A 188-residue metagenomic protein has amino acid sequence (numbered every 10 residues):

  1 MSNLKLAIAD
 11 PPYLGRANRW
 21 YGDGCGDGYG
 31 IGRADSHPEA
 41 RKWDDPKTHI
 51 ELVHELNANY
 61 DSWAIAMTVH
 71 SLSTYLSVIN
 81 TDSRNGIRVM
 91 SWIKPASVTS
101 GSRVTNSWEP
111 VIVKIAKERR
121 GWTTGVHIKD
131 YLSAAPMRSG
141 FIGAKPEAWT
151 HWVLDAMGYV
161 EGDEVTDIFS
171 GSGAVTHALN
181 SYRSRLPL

Functional and structural regions predicted by a protein language model:
M1-T166, S170-L188: Class I S-adenosyl-L-methionine-dependent methyltransferase catalytic core
